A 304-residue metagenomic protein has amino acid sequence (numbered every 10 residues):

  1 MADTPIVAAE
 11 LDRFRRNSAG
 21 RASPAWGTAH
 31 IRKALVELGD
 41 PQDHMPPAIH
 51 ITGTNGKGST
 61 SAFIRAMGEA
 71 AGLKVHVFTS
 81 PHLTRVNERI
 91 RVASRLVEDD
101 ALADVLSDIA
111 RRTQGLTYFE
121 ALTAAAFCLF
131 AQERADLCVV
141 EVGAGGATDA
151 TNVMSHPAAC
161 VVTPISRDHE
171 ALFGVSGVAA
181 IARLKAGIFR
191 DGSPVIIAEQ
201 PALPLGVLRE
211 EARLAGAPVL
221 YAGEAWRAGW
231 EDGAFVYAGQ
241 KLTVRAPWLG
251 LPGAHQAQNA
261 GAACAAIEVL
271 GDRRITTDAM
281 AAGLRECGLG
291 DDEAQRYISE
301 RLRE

Functional and structural regions predicted by a protein language model:
M1-P47, L284: Positively charged, low-complexity intrinsically disordered leader regions
P24-T28, R32-E37, P41-P46, E69-S155 (+4 more regions): ATP-dependent carboxylate-amine ligase catalytic core
I49-I51: Hydrophobic anchor at the beta1->P-loop junction of P-loop NTPases
S59-F63: Hydrophobic positions on the alpha1 helix immediately C-terminal to the Walker A/P-loop
I64, A126, L208: Aromatic/hydrophobic pocket-lining residues that form π-stacking "cages" and hydrophobic walls in ligand
R134-V142, P157-G250, A257-G283, A294: Acidic, Mg2+-coordinating active-site environments of NTP-dependent enzymes
A281, R285-E293, Y297-E304: Catalytic core of IPPT-family isopentenyl/dimethylallyl transferases that prenylate adenosine-containing substrates
